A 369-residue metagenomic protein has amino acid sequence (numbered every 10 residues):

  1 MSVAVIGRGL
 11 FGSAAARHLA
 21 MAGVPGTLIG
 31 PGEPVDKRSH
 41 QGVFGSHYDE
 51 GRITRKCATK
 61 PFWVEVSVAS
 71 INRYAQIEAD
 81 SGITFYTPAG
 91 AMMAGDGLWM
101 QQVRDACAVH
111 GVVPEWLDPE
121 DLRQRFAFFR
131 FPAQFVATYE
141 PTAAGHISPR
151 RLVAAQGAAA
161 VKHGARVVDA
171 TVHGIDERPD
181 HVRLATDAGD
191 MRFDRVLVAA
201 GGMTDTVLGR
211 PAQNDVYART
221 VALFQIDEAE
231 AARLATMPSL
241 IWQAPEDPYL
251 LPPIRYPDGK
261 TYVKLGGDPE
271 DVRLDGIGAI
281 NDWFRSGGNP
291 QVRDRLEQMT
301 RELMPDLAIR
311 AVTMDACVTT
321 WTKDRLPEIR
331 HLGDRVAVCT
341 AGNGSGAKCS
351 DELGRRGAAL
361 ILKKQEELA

Functional and structural regions predicted by a protein language model:
S2-L28: N-terminal Rossmann-like FAD-binding beta1-loop-alpha1 element of flavoenzymes
A4-I6, M191-T204, G354: Short hydrophobic core segments
R17-M21, T84-Y86, R195, G202-D334: Active-site substrate-recognition segment that forms the wall of the catalytic cavity or substrate channel
M21-S46: Glycine-rich FAD pyrophosphate-binding loop
Y48-R125, D247-P248: Dinucleotide-binding Rossmann-like beta1-alpha1 core, especially the glycine-rich loop that anchors the ADP
Q76, A94-G164, V168-D169, G174-D180: Flavin (FAD/FMN) cofactor-binding and adjacent substrate-gating region of FAD-dependent oxidoreductase domains
V336-S350: Glycine-rich phosphate/pyrophosphate-binding beta-alpha loops
D351-L368: Internal hydrophobic alpha-helix adjacent to the cofactor/substrate pocket in enzyme cavities
